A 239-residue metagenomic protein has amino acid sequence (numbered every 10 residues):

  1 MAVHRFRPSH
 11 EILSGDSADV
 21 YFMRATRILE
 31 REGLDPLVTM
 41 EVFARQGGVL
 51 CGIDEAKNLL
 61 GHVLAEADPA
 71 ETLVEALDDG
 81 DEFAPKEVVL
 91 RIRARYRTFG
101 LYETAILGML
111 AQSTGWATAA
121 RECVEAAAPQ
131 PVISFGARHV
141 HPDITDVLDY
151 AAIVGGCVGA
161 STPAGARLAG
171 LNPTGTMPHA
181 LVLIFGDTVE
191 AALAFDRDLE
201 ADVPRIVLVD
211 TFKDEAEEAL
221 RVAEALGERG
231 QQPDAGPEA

Functional and structural regions predicted by a protein language model:
M1-R97, A105: Flexible, solvent-exposed loop/hinge segments and secondary-structure transition points
D81-F83, L90-A239: Buried, small/hydrophobic-residue-enriched core segments of structured protein domains
